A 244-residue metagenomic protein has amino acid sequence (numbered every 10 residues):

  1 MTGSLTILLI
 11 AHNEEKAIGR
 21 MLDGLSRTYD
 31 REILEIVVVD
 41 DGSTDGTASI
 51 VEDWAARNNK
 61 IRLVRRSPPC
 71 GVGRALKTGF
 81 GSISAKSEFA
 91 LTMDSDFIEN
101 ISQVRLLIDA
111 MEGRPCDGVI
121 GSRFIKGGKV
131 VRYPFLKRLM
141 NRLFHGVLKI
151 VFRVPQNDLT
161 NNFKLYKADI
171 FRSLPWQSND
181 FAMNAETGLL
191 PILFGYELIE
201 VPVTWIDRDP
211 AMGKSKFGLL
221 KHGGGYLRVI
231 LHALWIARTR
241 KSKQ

Functional and structural regions predicted by a protein language model:
M1-L5, K16, D23, R27 (+3 more regions): Hydrophobic helical membrane-anchoring modules
L9, E32-S43, V64-R66: Short beta-strand/loop segment that forms part of the nucleotide-sugar
E14-A17, S43, V72, N100: Donor nucleotide-sugar binding loop of glycosyltransferases
K16-R20, D45-D53: Acidic helix N-cap motif at the loop->helix transition within catalytic regions of sugar-transfer enzymes
M21, T47, L76, S102-V104 (+1 more regions): Acidic donor-diphosphate engagement hotspot in glycosyltransferases and nucleotidyltransferases that stabilizes
D40-S49, F97: A conserved acidic beta->alpha catalytic loop
R62-S82, F89, I101-F181, D207-L227: Acceptor/aglycone-binding surface of glycosyltransferases and processive sugar-polymer synthases
S87-I98: Short beta-strand-to-loop acidic/aromatic patch adjacent to the donor-nucleotide binding site
